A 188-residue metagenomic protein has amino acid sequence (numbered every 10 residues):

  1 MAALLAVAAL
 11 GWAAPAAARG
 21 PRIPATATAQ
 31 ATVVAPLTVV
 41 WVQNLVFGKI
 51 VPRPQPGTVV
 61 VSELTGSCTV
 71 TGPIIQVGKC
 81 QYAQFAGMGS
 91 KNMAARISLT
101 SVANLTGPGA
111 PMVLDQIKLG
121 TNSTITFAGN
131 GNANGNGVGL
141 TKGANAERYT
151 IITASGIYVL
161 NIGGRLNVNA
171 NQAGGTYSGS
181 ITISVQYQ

Functional and structural regions predicted by a protein language model:
M1-A3: Bacterial N-terminal signal peptides that target proteins for export
A17-P108, A146-Q188: N-terminal small/polar-rich segments of proteins
S90-V138: Contiguous segments within soluble domain cores/interaction surfaces
G120-L166: Acidic, glycine-rich flexible loop segments
